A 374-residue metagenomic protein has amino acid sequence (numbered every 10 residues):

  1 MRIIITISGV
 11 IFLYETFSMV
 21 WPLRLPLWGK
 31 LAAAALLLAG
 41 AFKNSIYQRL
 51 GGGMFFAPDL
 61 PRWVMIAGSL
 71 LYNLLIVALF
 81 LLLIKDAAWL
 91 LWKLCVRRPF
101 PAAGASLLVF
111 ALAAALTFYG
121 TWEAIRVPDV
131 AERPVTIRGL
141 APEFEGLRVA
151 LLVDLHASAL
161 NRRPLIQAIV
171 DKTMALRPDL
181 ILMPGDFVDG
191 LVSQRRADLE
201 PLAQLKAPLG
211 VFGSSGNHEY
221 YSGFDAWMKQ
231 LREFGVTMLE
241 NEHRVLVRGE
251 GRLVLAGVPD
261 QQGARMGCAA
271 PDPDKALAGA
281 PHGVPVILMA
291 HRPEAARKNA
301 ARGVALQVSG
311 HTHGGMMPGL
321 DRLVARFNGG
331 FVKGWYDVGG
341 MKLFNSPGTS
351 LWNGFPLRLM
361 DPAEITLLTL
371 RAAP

Functional and structural regions predicted by a protein language model:
M1-R126: Non-catalytic terminal accessory segments
I125-L140: Alpha-helical transmembrane signal-anchor/signal-peptide segments
T136-P374: Soluble catalytic domains of enzymes that build or remodel membrane lipids, polysaccharides, and related
